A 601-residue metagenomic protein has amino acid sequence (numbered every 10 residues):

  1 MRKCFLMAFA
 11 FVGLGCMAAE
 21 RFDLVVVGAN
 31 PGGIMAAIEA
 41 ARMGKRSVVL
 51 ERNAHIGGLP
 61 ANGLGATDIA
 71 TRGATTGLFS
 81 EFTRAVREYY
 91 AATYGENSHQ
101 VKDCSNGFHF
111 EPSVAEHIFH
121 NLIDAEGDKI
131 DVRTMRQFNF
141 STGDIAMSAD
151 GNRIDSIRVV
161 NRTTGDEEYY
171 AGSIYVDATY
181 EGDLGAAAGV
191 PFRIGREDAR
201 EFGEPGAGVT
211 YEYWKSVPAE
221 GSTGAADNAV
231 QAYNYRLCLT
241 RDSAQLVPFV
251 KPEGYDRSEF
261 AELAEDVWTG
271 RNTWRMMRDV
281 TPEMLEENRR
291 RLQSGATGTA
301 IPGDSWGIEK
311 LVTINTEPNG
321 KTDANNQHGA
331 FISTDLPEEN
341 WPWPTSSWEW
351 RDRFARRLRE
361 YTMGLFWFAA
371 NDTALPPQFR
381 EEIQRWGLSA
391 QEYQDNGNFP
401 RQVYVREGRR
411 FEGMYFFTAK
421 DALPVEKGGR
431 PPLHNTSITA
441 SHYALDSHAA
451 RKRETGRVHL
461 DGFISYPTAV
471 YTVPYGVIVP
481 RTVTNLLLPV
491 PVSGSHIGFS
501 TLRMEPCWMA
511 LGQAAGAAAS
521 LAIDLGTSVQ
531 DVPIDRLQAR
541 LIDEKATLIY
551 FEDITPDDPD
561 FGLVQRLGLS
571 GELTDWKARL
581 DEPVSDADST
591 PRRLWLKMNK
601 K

Functional and structural regions predicted by a protein language model:
C4-G13: Sec-dependent N-terminal signal peptides
E20-N30: Beta1/beta-strand and adjacent pyrophosphate-binding region of the FAD-binding site in flavoprotein oxidoreductases
G33: N-terminal Rossmann-fold NAD(P) dinucleotide-binding loop
K45-R46, E51-M147, R193, F202-G203 (+1 more regions): Conserved N-terminal/central alpha/beta ligand/cofactor-binding core
E51, D558-G571, K577-K601: Short, solvent-exposed alpha-helical surface patches in non-cytosolic proteins
Q137-F140, T163-I174, A178-R540: Flavin (FAD/FMN)-binding glycine-rich loop and adjacent Rossmann-like elements that form
G143-Y169: Conserved beta-strand-loop-beta-strand element in the redox core of flavoprotein oxidoreductases
I523-G568: Non-catalytic terminal regions with compositionally biased, polar/charged low complexity
